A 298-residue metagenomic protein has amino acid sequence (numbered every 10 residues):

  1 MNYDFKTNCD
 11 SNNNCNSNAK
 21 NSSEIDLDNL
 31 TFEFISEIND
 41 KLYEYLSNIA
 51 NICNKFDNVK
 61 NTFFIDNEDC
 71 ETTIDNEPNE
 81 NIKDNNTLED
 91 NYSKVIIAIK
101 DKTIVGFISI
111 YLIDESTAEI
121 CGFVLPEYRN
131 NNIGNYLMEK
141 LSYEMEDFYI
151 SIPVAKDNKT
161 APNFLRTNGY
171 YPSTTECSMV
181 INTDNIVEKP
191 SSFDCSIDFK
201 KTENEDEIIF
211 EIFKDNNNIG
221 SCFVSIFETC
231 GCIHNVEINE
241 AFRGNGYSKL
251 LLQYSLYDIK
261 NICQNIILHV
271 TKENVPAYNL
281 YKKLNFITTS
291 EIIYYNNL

Functional and structural regions predicted by a protein language model:
N2-I25, N67-N91: Intrinsically disordered, low-complexity terminal tails and inter-domain linkers enriched for S/T/G/P/D/E
N2-K6, N21-I65, Y171-N217: Short amphipathic alpha-helix that is part of the acyltransferase structural core
N54, N58-D75, D84-N131, N135-Y136 (+1 more regions): Conserved donor-binding loop and adjoining core beta-sheet/short helix segment in diverse acyl/aminoacyl transferases
L125-E127, N131, N239-A241, N245 (+1 more regions): Active-site acidic-Proline motif in GNAT/NAT acetyltransferases
N130-Y143, G244-Y257, N279, K283: Conserved acetyl-CoA-binding loop-helix of GNAT-fold acetyltransferases
N135, K156-T175, K249, E273-S290: Conserved active-site alpha-helix within GNAT-family acetyltransferase domains
M145-D157, N261-H269: Conserved GNAT acetyl-CoA-binding A-motif
N218-N261, N265: Glycine/small-residue-rich hydrophobic helix-like segments
